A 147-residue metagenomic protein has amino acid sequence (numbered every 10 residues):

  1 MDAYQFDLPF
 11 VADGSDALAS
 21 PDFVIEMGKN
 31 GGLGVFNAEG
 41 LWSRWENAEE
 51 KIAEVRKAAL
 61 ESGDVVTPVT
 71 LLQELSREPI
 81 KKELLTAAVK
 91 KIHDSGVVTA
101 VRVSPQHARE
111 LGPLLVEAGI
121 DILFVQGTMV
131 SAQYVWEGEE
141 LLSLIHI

Functional and structural regions predicted by a protein language model:
M1-L144: Active-site entrance/lid segments in N-terminal catalytic domains of soluble metabolic enzymes
